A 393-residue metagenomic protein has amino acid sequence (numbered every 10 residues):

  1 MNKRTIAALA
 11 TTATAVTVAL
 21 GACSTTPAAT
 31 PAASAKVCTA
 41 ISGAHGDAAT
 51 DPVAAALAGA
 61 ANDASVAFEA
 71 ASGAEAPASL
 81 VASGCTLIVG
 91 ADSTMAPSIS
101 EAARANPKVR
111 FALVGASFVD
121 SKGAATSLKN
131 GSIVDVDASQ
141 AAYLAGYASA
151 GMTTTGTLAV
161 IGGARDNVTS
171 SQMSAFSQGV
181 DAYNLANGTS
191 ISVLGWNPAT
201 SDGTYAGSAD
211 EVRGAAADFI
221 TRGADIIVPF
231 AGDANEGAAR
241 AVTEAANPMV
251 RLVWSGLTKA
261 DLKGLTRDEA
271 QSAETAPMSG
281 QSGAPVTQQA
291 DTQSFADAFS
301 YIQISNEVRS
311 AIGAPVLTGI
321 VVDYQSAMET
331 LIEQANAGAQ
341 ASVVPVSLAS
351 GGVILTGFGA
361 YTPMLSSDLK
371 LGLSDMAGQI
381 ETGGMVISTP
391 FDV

Functional and structural regions predicted by a protein language model:
M1-A10: Bacterial N-terminal signal peptides that target proteins for export
V18-A22: C-terminal motif of bacterial Sec signal peptides marking the signal peptidase cleavage site
T25, A29-V393: A residue-level marker of the well-folded mature domains of exported/periplasmic proteins
